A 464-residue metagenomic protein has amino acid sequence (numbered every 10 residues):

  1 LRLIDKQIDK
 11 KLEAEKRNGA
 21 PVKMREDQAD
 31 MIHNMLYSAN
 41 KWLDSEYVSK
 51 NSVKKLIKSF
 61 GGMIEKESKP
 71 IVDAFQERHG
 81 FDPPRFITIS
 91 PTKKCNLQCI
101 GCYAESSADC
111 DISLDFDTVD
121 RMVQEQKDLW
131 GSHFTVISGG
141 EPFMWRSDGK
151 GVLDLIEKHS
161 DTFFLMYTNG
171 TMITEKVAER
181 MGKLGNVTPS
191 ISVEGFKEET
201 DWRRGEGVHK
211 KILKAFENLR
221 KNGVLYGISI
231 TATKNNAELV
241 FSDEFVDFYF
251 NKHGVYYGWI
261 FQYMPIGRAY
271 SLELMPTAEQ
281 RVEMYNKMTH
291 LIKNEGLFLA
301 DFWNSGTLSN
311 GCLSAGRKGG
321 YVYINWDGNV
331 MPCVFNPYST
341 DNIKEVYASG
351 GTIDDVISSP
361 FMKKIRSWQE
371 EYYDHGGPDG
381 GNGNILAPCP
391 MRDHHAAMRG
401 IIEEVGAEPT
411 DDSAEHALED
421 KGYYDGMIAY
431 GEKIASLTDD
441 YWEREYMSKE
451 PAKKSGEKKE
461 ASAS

Functional and structural regions predicted by a protein language model:
D9-E179, L184, S448: Conserved alpha-helical substructure of the radical SAM core
A104-L114, P337-N342, R392-D411: Iron-sulfur (Fe-S) cluster-binding segments and ferredoxin-like electron-carrier domains, especially [2Fe-2S]
D109-C110, K197-R203, I266-L272: A short acidic, helix-capping loop that chelates divalent metal ions and anchors anionic groups
V119-I137, W145-Q262: Radical SAM/AdoMet-radical enzyme domain recognition
A237, Y257-A278, A300-C312, P337-T340 (+1 more regions): Flexible glycine/acidic-rich beta-alpha junction loops that bind and position SAM and/or redox cofactors in anaerobic
E279-L308, F335-A396: C-terminal accessory region of radical SAM enzymes
L313-K318: Short, small/polar residue-rich loop motifs at catalytic or cofactor-binding pockets
